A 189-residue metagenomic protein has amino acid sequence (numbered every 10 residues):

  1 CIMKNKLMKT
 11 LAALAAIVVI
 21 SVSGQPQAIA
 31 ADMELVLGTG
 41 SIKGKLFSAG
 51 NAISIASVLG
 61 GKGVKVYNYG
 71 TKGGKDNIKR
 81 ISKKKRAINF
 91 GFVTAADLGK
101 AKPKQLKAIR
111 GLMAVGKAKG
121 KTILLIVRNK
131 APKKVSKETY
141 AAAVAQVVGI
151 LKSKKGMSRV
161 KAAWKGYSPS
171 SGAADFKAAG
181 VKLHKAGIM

Functional and structural regions predicted by a protein language model:
V18-A28: C-terminal segment of classical bacterial N-terminal signal peptides
E34-A52: Extracytoplasmic "Venus flytrap"
N51-A52, G74-A87: Short helices/loops that flank or line small-molecule/ion binding pockets
K65-R80, A174: Short helix-initiation/N-cap motifs at beta->coil->alpha
S82, I88-K107, G187-I188: A ligand-binding cleft/hinge motif common to bilobed small-molecule-binding domains
K100-V115, K119-K121, A179-K185: Ligand-binding "clamshell"
A118-A141: A bilobed periplasmic-binding-protein/Venus flytrap-type ligand-binding module shared by bacterial periplasmic
G149-M189: An extracytoplasmic/periplasmic, membrane-proximal ligand-sensing/linker region
